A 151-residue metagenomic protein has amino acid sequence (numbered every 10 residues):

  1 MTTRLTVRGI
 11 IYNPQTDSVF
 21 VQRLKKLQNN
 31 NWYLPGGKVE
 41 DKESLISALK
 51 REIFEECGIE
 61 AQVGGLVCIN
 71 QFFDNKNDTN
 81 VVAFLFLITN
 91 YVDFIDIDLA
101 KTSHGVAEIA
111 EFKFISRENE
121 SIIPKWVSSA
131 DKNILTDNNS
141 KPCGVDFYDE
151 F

Functional and structural regions predicted by a protein language model:
M1-V19, P35-K38, L87: Conserved N-terminal beta-strand and adjoining loop/helix that marks the start of the Nudix/MutT-like hydrolase domain
T2-R4, P14, L27, D78-V81 (+1 more regions): A generic fold-level signal
V7, A61-G64: Small-residue-enriched segments and motifs
I11-N13, R23, N90, S116: Residue-level signal for short segments within beta-strands and strand-turn junctions of well-structured beta-sheet
D17-E55: Conserved Nudix-box catalytic region and its N-terminal flanking loop in Nudix hydrolases and closely related
N29-W32, T102-F151: Nudix hydrolase/Nudix homology domain
V39-Q62, F72-K125: Unchanged
V67-C68: Local beta-strand/beta-hairpin segments that build beta-sheet-rich folds
